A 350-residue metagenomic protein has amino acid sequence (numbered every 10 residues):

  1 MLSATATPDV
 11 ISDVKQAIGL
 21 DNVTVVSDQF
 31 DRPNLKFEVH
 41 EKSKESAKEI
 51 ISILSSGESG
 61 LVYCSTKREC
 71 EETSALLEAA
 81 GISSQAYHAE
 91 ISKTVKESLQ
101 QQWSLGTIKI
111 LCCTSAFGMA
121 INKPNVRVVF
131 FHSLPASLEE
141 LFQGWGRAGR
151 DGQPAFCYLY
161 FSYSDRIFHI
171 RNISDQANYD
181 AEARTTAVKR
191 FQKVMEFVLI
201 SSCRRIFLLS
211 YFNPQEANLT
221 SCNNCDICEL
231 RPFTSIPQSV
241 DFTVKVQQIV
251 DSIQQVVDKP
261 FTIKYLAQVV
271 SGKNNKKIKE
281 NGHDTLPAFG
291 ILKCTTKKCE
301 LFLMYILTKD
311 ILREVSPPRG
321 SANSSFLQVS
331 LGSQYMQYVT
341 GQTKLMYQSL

Functional and structural regions predicted by a protein language model:
M1-A181, K189, A217-N218: Helicase motor core with emphasis on the C-terminal RecA-like subdomain
D31-P33, S174, Y211-N213, R231 (+1 more regions): Short linear capping/connector segments at secondary-structure termini
W103, V198, I253-V257: Short helix-to-turn junction characteristic of helix-turn-helix DNA-binding domains, especially the helix
A155-C157, D165-N223, P232, I236: C-terminal or mid-to-C-terminal helical accessory/interaction module adjacent to the motor/catalytic core
T186-A187, A217-L350: Accessory DNA-binding and partner-docking regions appended to nucleic-acid-acting proteins, especially the terminal
